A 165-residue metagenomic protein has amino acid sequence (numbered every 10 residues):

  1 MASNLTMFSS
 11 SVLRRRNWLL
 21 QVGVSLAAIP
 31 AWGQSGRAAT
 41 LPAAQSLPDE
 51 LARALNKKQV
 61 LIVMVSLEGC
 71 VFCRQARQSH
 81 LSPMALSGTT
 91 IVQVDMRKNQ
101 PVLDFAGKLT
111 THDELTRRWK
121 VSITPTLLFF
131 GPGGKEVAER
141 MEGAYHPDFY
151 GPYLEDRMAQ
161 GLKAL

Functional and structural regions predicted by a protein language model:
M1-N17, V22-A28: N-terminal secretory signal peptides
W32-L51: N-terminal "domain-start" segment that seeds a small globular fold
K57-E68: Short active-site neighborhood of thiol/selenol oxidoreductases, capturing the structured segment around
L67-F72, R97-Q100, K135, P147: Solvent-exposed loop/turn segments at secondary-structure junctions within structured extracellular/periplasmic domains
R74-L86: Typically the conserved alpha-helix immediately C-terminal to a functionally engaged Cys/Sec in thioredoxin-like
G88-L109: Thiol-based oxidoreductase modules, predominantly thioredoxin-like and allied folds used for disulfide exchange
D113, R117-L128: Structural micro-motif
F129-L162: Non-catalytic, surface beta->alpha helical segment in thiol-disulfide oxidoreductase systems
